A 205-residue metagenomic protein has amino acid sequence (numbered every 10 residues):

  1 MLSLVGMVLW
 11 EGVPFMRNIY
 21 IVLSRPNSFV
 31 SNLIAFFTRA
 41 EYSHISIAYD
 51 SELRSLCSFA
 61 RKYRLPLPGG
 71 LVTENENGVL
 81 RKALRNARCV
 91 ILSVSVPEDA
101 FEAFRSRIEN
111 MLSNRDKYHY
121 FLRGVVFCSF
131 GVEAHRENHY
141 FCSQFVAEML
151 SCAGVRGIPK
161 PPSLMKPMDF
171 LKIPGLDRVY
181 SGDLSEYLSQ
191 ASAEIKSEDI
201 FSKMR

Functional and structural regions predicted by a protein language model:
V5-R205: Cysteine-nucleophile amide-bond enzymes
